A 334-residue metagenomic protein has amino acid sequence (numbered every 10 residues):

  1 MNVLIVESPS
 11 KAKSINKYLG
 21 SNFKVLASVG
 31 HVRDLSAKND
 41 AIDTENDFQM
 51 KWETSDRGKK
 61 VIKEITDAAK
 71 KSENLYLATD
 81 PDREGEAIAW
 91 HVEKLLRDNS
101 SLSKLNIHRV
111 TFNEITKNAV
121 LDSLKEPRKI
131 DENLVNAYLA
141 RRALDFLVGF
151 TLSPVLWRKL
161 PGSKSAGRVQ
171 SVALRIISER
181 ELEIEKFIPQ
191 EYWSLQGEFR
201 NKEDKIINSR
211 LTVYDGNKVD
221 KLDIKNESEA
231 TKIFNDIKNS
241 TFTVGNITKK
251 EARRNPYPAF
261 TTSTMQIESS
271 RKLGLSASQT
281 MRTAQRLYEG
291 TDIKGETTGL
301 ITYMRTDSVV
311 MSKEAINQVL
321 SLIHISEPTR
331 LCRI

Functional and structural regions predicted by a protein language model:
M1-L139, I224-K225, T231: Intrinsically disordered, low-complexity regulatory segments
K13-A37, S171-D220, L320: Structured, non-catalytic alpha/beta "coupling" segments that mediate domain-domain communication and provide generic
S101, A284, Y288-L322: Catalytic phosphate-handling regions of large nucleic-acid enzymes and associated NTPases
I115-G197, K250-R253: C-terminal or mid-to-C-terminal helical accessory/interaction module adjacent to the motor/catalytic core
K218-P258: Metal- or metallocofactor-binding catalytic centers and their adjacent structured scaffolds across diverse enzyme
I247, P256-S269, G295-Y303: Short acidic, hydrophobic short linear motifs in intrinsically disordered regions
L275-R286: Short amphipathic alpha-helical interaction segments
I323-I334: Single conserved hydrophobic/aromatic residue that forms the stacking wall/gate of nucleotide- or nucleobase-binding
